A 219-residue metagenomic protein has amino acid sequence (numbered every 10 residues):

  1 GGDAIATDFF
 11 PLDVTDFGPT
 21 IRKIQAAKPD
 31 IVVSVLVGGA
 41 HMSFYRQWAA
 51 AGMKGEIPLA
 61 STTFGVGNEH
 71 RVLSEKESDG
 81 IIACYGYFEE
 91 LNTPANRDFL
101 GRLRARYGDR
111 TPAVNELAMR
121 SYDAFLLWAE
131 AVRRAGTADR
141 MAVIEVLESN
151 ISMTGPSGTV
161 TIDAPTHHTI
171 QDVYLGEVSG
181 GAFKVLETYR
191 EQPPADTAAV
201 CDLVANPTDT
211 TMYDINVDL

Functional and structural regions predicted by a protein language model:
G1-L219: Extracytosolic ligand-binding ectodomains
